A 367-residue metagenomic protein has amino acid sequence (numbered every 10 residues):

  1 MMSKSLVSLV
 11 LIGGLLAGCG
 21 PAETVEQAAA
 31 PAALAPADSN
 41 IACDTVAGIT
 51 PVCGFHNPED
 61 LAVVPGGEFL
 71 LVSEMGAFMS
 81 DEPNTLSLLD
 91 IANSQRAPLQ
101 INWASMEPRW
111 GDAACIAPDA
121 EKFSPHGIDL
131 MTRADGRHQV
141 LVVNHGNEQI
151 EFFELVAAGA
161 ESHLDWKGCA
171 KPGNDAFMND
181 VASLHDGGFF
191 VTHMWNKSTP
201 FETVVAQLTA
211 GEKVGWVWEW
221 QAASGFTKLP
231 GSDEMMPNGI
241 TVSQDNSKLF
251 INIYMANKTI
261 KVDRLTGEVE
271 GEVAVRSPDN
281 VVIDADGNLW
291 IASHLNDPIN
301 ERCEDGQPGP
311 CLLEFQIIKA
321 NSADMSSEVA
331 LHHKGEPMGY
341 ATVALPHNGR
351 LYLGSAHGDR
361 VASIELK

Functional and structural regions predicted by a protein language model:
C19-A22: Bacterial signal peptide processing site
A33-P58, R109-A113, L164, S327-H332: A short helix->beta-strand "capping" segment at the edge of beta-propeller domains
I41, P51, L71-M106: Beta-propeller domains
F55-G66, E82-P83, S105-T132, W166 (+6 more regions): Beta-rich, blade/repeat-based domains predominating in secreted/periplasmic proteins but also intracellular
L70-S73, V142-V143, V191-T192, I251-N252 (+2 more regions): Residue position within the beta-strands of beta-propeller blades
V72-N84, V191-E212, I291-L312, S363: Short, conserved, GDST-rich strand-edge loop motifs in beta-rich repeat architectures
D90-S94, L155-G159, W220-S224, D263-G267 (+2 more regions): Short loop/turn segments that connect beta-strands within beta-propeller blades
V275-V329: Loop/turn-rich, solvent-exposed surfaces of beta-rich toroidal or solenoidal domains
